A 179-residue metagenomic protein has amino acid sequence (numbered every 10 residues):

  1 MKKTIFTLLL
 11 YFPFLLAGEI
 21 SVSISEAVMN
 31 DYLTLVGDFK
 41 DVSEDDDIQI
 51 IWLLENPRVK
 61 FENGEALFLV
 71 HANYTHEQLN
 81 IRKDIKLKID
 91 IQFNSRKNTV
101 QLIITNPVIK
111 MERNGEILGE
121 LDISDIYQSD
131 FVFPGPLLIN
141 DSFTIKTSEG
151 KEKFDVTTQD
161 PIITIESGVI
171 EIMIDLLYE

Functional and structural regions predicted by a protein language model:
K3-L15: Sec-dependent N-terminal signal peptides
A17-E179: Extracellular/lumenal and peripheral-membrane lipid-interaction modules
